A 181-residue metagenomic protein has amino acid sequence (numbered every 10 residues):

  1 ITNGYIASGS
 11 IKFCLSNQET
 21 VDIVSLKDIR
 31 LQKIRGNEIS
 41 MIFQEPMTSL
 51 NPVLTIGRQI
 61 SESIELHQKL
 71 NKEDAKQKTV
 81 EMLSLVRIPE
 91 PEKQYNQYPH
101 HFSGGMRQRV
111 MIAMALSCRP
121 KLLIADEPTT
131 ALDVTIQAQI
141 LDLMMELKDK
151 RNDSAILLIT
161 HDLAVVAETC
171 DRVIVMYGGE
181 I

Functional and structural regions predicted by a protein language model:
K12-L15, E19, E73-K93: Conserved ABC ATPase "signature" region
Q18-S40, L66: ABC ATPase NBD coupling module
S117-K121: A short, proline-enriched helix->beta-strand linker immediately N-terminal to the Walker B motif in ABC-type P-loop
A138-D153: Helical segment within the ABC ATPase nucleotide-binding domain
V166-E168: A short, surface-exposed alpha-helical micro-motif characterized by mixed small hydrophobic and charged/polar residues
R172: Short, glycine/charged-rich "phosphate-handling" switch motifs in NTP-dependent and phosphotransfer domains
